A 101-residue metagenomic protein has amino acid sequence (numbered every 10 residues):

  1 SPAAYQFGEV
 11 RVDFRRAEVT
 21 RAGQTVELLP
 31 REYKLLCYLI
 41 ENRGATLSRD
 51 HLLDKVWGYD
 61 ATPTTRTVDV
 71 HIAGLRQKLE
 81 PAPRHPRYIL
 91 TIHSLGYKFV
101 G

Functional and structural regions predicted by a protein language model:
S1-A3, R15, L29: Flexible, glycine-biased helix-capping/connector loops in cytosolic signal-transduction modules
S1-Q6, K78: Basic, amphipathic DNA-recognition helix from helix-turn-helix-like DNA-binding domains
F7, V12-F14, F99-G101: Conserved catalytic Walker-motif region of ABC-type ATPase nucleotide-binding domains
E18, G23-L95: Positively charged, aromatic-enriched patches within helix-turn-helix-type DNA-binding elements, predominantly
